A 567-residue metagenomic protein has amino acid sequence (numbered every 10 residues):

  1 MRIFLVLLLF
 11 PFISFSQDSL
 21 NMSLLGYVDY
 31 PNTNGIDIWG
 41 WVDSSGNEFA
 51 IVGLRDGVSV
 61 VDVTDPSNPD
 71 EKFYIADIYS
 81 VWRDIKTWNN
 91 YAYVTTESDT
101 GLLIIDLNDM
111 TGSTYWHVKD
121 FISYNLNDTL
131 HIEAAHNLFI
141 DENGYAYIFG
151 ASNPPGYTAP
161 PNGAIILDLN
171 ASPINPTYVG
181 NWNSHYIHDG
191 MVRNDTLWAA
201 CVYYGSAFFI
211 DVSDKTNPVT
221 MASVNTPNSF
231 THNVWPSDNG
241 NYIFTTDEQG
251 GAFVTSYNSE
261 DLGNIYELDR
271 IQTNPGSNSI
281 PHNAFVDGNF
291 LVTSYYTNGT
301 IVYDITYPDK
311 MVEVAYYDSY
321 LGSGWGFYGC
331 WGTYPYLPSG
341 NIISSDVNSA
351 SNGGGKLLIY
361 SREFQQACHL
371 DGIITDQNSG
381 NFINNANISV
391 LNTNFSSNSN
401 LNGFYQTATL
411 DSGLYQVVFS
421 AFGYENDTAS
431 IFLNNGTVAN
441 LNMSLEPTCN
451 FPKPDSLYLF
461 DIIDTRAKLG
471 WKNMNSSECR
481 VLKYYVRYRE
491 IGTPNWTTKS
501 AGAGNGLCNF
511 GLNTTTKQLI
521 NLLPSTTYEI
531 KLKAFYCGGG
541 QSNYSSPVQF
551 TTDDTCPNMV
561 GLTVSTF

Functional and structural regions predicted by a protein language model:
Q17-Q366: Feature marking well-ordered beta-strand scaffolds used for ligand recognition
L370-D376, G403, M443: A short, amphipathic beta-strand motif
G372-N384, N475-S476: Structural motif
S379-N384, S389-F404, A408-T409: Short, acidic Ser/Thr/Gly-rich low-complexity loop/linker segments typical of extracellular and cell-surface proteins
N398, S420-E446, T552: Structured interaction patches on ligand/partner-binding surfaces of diverse proteins
S412-G423, L532: A short, solvent-exposed beta-strand micro-motif common in secreted/extracellular proteins
P447-C479, P524, G540-F567: Pro/Thr/Ser/Gly-rich low-complexity, intrinsically disordered linker/stalk tracts
K483-L523, G538-Y544: Recognizes extended acidic, P/S/T-rich segments that occur within or adjacent to Ig-like beta-sandwich modules
